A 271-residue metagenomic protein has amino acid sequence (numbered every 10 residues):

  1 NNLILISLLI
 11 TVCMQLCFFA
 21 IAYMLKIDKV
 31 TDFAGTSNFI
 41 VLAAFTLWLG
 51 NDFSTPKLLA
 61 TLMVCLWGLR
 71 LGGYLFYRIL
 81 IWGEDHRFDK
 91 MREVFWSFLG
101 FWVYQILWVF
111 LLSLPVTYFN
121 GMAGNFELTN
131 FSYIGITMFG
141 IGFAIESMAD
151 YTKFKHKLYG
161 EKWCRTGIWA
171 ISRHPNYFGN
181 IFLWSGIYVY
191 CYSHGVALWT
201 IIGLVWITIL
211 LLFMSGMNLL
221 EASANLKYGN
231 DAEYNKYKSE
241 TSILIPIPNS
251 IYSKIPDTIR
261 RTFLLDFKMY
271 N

Functional and structural regions predicted by a protein language model:
N1-I4, L8, V94-L99, V103 (+1 more regions): Hydrophobic, aromatic-rich alpha-helical transmembrane segments and their membrane-interface anchor motifs
L3-Q15, N38-L69, L112-N271: Hydrophobic transmembrane alpha-helices
L16-I27, G73-L80: C-terminal ends of transmembrane helices
L25-F39, G83-F101, K162-W169: Juxtamembrane helix-capping/reentrant segments at transmembrane boundaries
F33, W96-V109, R173-N180: Select subsegments of transmembrane alpha-helices in polytopic membrane proteins, especially boundary-proximal
P56-R92: A basic- and aromatic-enriched beta-loop-alpha substructure that forms the phosphate/nucleotide- and DNA/RNA-contacting
F76-Y77, D85, D89-K90, G100-F126 (+1 more regions): Long, charge-rich intrinsically disordered scaffolds of nucleic-acid metabolism proteins
